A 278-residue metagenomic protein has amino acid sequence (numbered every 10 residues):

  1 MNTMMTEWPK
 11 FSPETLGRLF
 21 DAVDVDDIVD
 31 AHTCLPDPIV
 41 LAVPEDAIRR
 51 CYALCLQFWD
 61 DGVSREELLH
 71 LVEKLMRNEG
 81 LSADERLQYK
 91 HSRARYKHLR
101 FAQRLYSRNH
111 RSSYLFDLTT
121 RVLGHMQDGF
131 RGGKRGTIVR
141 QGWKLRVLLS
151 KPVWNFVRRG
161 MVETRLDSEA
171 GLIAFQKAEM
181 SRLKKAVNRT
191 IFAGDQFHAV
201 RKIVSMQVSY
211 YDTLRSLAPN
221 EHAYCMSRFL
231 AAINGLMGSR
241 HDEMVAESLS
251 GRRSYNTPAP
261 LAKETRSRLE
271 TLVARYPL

Functional and structural regions predicted by a protein language model:
M1-L278: Function-determining surface determinants
